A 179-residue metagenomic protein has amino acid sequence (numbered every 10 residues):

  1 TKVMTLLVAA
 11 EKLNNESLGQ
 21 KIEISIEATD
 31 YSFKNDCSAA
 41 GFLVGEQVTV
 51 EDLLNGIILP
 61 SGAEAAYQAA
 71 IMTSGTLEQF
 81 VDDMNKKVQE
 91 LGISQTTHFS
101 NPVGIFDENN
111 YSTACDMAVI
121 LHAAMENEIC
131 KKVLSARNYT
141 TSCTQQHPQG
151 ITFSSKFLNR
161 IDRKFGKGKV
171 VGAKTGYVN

Functional and structural regions predicted by a protein language model:
T1-C115, A124-E128: Active-site-adjacent loops and short helices of periplasmic peptidoglycan-processing enzymes
S94-Q95, F106-N179: Domain-terminus/edge residues, biased toward the C-terminal soluble/receptor-binding domains of extracytoplasmic
